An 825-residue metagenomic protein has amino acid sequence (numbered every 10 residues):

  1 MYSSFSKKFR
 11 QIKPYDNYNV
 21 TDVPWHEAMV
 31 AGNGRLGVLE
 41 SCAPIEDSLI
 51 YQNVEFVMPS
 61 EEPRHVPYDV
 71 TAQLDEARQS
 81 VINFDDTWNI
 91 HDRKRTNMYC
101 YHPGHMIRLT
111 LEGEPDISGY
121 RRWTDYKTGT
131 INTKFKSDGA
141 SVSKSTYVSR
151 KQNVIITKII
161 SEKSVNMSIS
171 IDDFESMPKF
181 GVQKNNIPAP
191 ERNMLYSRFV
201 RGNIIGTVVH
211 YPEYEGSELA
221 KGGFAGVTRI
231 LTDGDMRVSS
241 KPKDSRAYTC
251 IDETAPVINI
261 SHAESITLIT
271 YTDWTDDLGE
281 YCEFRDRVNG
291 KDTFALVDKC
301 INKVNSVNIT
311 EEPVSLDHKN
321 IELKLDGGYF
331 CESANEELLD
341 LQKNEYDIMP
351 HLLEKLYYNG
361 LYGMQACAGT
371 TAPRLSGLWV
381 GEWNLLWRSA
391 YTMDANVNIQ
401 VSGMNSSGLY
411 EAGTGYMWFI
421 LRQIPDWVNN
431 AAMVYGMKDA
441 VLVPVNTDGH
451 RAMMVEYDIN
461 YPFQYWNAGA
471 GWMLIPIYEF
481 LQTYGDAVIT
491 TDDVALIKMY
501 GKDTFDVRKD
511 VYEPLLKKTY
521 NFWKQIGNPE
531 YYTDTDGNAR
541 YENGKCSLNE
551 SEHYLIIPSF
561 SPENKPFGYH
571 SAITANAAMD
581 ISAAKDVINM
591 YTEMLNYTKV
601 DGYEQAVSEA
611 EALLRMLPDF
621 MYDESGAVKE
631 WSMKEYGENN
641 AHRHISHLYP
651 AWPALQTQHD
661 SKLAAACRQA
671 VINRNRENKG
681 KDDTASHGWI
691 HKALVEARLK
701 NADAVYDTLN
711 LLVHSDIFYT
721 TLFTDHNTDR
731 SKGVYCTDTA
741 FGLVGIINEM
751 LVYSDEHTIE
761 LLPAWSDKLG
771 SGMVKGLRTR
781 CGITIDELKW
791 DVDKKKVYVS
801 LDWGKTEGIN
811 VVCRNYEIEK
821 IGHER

Functional and structural regions predicted by a protein language model:
M1-Y391, Y410-T414, I420-N430, E635 (+1 more regions): Acidic/polar, glycine-enriched structural segments that form the non-catalytic walls/loops of the carbohydrate-binding
Y2, D138-S141, V148-N153, S161-I204 (+7 more regions): Beta-rich accessory regions
Y2-R10, G327-E337, G369-W379, M437-V455 (+5 more regions): Active-site-adjacent bridging/hinge elements
E46, H65, M393-N396, N405-N429 (+6 more regions): Active-site core of glycosidic bond-cleaving carbohydrate-active enzymes
D86-D116, R121, K127, V734-D786: Catalytic cores of secreted or luminal carbohydrate-active enzymes
D276-L278, L375-A390, D439-K509, K524-E609: The feature captures the catalytic groove of carbohydrate-active enzymes
L353-C367, A470-E479, P514-W523: Extended, hydrophobic/aromatic-rich amphipathic alpha-helical segments that build helical scaffolds
T371-L385, A431-V434, N528-F560, E624-S632 (+3 more regions): Glycine- and aromatic-rich loop/turn segments at beta-sheet edges
